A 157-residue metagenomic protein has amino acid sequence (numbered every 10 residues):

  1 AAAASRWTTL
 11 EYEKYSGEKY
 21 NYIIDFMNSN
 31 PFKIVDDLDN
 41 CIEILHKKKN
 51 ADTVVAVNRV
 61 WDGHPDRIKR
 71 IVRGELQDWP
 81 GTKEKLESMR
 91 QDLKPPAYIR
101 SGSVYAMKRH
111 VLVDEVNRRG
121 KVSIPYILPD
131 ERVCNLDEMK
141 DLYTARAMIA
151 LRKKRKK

Functional and structural regions predicted by a protein language model:
A1-S16, I24: Glycine/small-residue-rich loop that forms an oxyanion/phosphate-binding "nest" at active or ligand-binding sites
A1-W7, P31-V122: Conserved core of the sugar-phosphate nucleotidyltransferase
L10, K14, H46-K47, A150: Residue-level signal for alpha-helix termini/capping positions
G17-P31: Short beta-strand-to-loop acidic/aromatic patch adjacent to the donor-nucleotide binding site
D25-M27, A56-N58, I127-P129: Short beta-strand segments
P96-K157: Conserved alpha/beta core of the MobA/IspD/sugar-nucleotide pyrophosphorylase nucleotidyltransferase superfamily
